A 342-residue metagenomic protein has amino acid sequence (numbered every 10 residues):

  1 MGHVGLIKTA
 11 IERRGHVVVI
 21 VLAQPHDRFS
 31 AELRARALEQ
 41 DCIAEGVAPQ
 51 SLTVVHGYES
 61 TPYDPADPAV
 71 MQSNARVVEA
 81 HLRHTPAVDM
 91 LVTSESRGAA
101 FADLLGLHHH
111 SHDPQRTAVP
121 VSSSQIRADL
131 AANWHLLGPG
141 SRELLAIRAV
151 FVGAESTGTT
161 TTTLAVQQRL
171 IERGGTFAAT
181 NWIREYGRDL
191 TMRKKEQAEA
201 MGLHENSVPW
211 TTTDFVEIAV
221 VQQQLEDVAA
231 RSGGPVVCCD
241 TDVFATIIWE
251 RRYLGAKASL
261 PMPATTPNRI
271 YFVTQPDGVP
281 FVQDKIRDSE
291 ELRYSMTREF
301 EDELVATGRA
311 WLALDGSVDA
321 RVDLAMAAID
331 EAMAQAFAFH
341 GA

Functional and structural regions predicted by a protein language model:
M1-R148: Nucleotidyltransferase catalytic core that binds NTPs
G15-V18, A179, A310: Residues at the starts of beta-strands that form the adenosine-phosphate
I126, L254-A320, M333: A glycine- and Lys/Arg-enriched "phosphate-lid" helix/loop adjacent to the NTP-binding pocket of small-molecule kinases
F151-Q168: Glycine-rich phosphate-binding P-loop
Q168-Q224: Conserved substrate/cofactor phosphate-moiety recognition/catalytic segment in nucleotide-dependent phosphotransferases
D214-T266, V282: Glycine-rich phosphate-binding loop used to anchor ATP phosphates in small-molecule kinases, encompassing both
L312, M326-A342: C-terminal accessory "lid"/substrate-recognition subdomains
